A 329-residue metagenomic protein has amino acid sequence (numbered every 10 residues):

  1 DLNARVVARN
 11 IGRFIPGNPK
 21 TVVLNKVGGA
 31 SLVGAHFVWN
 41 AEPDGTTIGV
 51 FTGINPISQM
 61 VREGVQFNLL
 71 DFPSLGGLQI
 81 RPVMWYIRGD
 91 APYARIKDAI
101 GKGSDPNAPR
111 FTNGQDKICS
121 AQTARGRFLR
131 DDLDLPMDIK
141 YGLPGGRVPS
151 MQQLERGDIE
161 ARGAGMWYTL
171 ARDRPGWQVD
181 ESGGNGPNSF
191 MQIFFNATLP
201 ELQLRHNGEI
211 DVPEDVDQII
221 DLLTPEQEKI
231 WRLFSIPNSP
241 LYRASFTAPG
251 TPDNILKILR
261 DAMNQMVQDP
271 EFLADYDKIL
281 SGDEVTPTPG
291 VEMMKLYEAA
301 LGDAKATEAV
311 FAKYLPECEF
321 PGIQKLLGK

Functional and structural regions predicted by a protein language model:
D1-V7, V27-A30, G114-A121: Extracytoplasmic "Venus flytrap"
N10-N18, F37-T47, Q59-A161, E181-G184 (+2 more regions): Hinge/capping helix and adjacent helix->loop/strand transition within the periplasmic-binding protein
K20-H36: Early extracytoplasmic/lumenal segment of secretory-pathway proteins
A30, L143-G146, G165, P289: Short loop/turn segments at beta->alpha junctions
D44-T52, T112, I159-M166, L170-A171 (+1 more regions): Paired acidic/hydrophobic, glycine-rich loop segments that form the ligand-binding mouth/hinge of periplasmic-binding
G53-N55, I80, G89-A91, M166-Y168 (+1 more regions): Solvent-exposed coil/turn segments that connect beta secondary-structure elements in extracytoplasmic/periplasmic
W167, E181, G186-F234: Anionic-ligand binding region
Q178-E181, N185-S189, L222, D253-K329: An extracytoplasmic/periplasmic, membrane-proximal ligand-sensing/linker region
